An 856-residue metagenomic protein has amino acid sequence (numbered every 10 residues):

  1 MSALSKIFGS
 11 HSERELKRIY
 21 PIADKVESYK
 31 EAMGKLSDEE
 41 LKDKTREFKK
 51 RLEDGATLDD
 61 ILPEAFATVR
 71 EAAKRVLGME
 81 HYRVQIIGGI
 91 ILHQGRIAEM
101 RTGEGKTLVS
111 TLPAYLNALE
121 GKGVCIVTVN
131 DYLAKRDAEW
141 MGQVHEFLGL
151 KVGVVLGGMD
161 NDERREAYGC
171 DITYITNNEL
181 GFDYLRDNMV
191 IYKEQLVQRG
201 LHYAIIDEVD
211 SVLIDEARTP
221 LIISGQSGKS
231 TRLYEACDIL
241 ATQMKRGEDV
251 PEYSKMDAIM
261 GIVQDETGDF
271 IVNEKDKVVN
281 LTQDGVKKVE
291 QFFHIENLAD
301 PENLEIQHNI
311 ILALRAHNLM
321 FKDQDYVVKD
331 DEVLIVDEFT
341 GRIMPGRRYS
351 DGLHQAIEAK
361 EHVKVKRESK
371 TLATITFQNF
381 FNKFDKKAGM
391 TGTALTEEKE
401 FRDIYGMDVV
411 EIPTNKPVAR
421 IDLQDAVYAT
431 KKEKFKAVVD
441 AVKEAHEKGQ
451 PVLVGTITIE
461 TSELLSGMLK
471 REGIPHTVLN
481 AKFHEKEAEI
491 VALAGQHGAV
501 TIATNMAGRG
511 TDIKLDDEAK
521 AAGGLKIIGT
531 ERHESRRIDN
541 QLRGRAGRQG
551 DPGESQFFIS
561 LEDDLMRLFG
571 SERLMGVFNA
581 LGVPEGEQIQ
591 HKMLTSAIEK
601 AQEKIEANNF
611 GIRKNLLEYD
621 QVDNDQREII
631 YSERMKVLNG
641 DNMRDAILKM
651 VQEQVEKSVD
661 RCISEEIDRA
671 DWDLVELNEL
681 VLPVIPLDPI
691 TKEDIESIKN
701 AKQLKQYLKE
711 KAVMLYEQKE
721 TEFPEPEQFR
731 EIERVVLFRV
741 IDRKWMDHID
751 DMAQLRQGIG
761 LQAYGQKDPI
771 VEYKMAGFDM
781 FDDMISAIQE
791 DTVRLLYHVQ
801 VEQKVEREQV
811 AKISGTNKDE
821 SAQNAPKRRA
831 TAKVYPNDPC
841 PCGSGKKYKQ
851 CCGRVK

Functional and structural regions predicted by a protein language model:
M1-G582, Y631-S632, E653, K657: Conserved P-loop NTPase motor core
L4, F66, D171, H354 (+7 more regions): A generic alpha-helix preference that emphasizes hydrophobic side chains
E27-E31, L617, D779, D838: Positions in alpha-helical segments
S110, V438, A825-K827, Y835: Active-site-adjacent structural elements in folded domains
Y326-L334, T340-R348, Q549-G550, L565-K833 (+1 more regions): Extended, charged helical/alpha-beta scaffold domains that provide interaction surfaces
K448-S462, L638-D641, E693-K699, P841: Short, Lys/Glu-rich amphipathic helical modules
V454, I502, W745, F781 (+2 more regions): Hydrophobic, well-ordered secondary-structure elements that form the walls of internal hydrophobic environments
A832-K849, G853: Short Cys/His-rich zinc-binding micro-motifs
